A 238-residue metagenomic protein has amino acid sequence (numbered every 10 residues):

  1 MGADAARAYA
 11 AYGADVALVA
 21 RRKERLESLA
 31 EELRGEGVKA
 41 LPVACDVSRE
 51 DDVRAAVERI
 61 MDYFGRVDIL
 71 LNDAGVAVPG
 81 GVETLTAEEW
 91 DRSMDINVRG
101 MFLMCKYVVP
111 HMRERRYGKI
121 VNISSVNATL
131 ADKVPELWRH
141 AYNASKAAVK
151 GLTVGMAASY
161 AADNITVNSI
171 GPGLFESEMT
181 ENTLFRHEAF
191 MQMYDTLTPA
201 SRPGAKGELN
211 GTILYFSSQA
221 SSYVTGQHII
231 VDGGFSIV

Functional and structural regions predicted by a protein language model:
M1-D15: Canonical Rossmann dinucleotide-binding motif of NAD(H)/NADP(H)-dependent dehydrogenases/reductases, specifically
L71, A161, T166, V224-G226: Short, small/polar-rich loop/turn modules that mediate ligand/substrate recognition or access, typified
G81-V82, E89-R92, F190, Y194: Substrate-binding pocket helix/loop in short-chain dehydrogenase/reductase
C105, S145, T153: Active-site helix of classical SDR
P110, V154, A158-A162, S222: Alpha-helical segment proximal to the catalytic Tyr-Lys
S125: Residue(s) in the substrate-gating loop at a strand-loop-helix junction that position the organic substrate next
L130, L214, T225-V238: Short C-terminal tail/terminal secondary-structure segment of NAD(P)H-dependent dehydrogenase/reductase domains
